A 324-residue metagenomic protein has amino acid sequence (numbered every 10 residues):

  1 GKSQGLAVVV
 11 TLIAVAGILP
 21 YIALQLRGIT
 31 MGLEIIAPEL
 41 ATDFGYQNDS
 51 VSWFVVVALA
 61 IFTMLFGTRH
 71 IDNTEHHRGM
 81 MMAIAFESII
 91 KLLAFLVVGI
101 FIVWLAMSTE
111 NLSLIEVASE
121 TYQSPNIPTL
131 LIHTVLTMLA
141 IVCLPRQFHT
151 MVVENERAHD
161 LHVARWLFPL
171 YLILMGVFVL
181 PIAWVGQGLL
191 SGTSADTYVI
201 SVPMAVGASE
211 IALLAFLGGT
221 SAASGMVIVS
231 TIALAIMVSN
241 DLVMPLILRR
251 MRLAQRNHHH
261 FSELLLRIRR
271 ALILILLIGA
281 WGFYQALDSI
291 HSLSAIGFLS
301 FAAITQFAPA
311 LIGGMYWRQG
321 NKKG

Functional and structural regions predicted by a protein language model:
G1-G324: Membrane-embedded helix-loop-helix hairpins and adjacent transmembrane boundary segments in multi-pass transporters
